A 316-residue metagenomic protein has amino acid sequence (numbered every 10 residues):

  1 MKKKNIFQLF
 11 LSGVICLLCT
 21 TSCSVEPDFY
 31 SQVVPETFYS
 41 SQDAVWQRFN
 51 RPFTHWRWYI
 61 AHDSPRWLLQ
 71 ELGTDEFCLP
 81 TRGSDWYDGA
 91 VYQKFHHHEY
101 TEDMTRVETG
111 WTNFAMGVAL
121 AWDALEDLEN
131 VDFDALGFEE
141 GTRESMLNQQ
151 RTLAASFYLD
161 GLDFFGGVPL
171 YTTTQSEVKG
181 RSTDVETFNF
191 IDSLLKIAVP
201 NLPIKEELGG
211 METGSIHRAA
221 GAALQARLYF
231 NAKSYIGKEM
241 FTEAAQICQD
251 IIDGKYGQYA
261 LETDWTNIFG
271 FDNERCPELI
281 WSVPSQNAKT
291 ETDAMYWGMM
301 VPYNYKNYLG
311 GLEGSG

Functional and structural regions predicted by a protein language model:
K2-F10: Bacterial N-terminal signal peptides that target proteins for export
G13-I15, S31: Hydrophobic regular secondary-structure detector
I15, F133-G137, L170, E207 (+1 more regions): Short coil/turn and helix-start
C19-S22: C-terminal motif of bacterial Sec signal peptides marking the signal peptidase cleavage site
S24-D88, K196-V199, S215-G316: An aromatic- and glycine-enriched ligand-binding surface/loop that stacks and positions planar moieties
S41-Q47, T54-I60, S84-F165, E177-N189 (+1 more regions): Conserved, well-structured interaction surfaces
L162-T172, F241: Short, well-structured active-site flanking segments
T174-V178, Q249-I252: Short edge-strand/loop segments of extracellular domains
